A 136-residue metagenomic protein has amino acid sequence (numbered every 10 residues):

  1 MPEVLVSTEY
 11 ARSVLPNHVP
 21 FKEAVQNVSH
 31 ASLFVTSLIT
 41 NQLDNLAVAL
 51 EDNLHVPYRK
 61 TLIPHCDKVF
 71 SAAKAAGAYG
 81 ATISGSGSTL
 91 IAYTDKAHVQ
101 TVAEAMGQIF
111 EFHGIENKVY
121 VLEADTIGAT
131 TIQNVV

Functional and structural regions predicted by a protein language model:
M1-V4, E123: Short, structured patches in soluble enzyme cores that scaffold and shape functional sites
V4-S37, L46: Anionic-ligand binding region
V28, L38-V136: Glycine-rich, charge-dense phosphate/pyrophosphate-binding loop(s) and the adjacent flexible "lid"/catalytic subdomain
